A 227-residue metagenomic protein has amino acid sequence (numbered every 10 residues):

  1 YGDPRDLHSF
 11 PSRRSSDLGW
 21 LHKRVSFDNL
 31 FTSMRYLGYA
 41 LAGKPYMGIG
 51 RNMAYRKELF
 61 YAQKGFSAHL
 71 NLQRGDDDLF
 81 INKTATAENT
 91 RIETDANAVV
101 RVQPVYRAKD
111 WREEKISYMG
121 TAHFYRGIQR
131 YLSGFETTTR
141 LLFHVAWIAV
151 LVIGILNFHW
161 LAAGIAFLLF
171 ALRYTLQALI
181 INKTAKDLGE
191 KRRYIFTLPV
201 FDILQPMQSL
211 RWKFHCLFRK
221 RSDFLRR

Functional and structural regions predicted by a protein language model:
Y1-P4, H8-S15: Short, small-residue-biased leader/transition segments that mark boundaries at the very start of proteins
D6-L7, M47, L72: Residue-level "hotspot" positions that anchor or transmit function at local structural transition points
R13-S33, E58-Y61, S67-L132: Catalytic donor/gating beta->alpha subdomain of glycosyltransferases that bind UDP-sugars
L37-K44: Short, P/G- and charge-enriched loop/turn segments at secondary-structure junctions
M47-K64: Conserved nucleotide-sugar donor-binding and metal-coordinating catalytic region shared by glycosyltransferases
S133-L141: Select subsegments of transmembrane alpha-helices in polytopic membrane proteins, especially boundary-proximal
R140-R221: Membrane-embedded multi-pass helical conduit in multi-pass membrane proteins, especially envelope-biosynthetic
S222-R227: Short, charged juxtamembrane terminal tails flanking transmembrane helices
